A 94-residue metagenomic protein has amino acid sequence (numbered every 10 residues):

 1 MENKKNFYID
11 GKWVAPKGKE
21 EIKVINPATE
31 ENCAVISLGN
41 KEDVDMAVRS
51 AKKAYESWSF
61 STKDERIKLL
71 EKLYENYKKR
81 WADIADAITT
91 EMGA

Functional and structural regions predicted by a protein language model:
M1-A94: N-terminal Rossmann-like NAD(P)+-binding subdomain of aldehyde/semialdehyde dehydrogenases
